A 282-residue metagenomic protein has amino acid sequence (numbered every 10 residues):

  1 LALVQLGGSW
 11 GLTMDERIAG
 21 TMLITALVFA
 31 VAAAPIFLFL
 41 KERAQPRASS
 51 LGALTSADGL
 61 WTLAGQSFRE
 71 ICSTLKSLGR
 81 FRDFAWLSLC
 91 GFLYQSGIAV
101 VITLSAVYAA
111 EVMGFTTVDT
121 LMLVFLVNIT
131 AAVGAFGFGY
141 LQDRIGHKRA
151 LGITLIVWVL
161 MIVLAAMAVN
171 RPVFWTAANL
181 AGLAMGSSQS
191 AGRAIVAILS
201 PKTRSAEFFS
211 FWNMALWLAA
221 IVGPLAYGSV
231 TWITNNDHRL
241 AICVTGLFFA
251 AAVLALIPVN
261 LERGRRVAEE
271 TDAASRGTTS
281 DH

Functional and structural regions predicted by a protein language model:
A2-L27, S229-F249: A membrane-interface helix-boundary motif in multi-pass transporters
V28-F39, C243-S275, D281: Multi-pass alpha-helical transporter architecture, strongest for 12-TM Major Facilitator/SLC carriers used
E42-L87, D281-H282: Juxtamembrane intracellular "pre-TM" segments in multi-pass secondary transporters
T103-T120: Short amphipathic helix-loop junctions that connect adjacent transmembrane helices in Major Facilitator Superfamily/SLC
V133-H147, T231: Helix-to-loop junctions at the C-terminal end of transmembrane segments in multipass secondary transporters
R149-L164: Structural signature of the two symmetry-related core transmembrane helices
A166-A178: Helix-loop junctions at membrane interfaces in 12-TM secondary transporters
S187-P201: Intracellular juxtamembrane helix-capping segments at the cytosolic ends of symmetry-related transmembrane helices
